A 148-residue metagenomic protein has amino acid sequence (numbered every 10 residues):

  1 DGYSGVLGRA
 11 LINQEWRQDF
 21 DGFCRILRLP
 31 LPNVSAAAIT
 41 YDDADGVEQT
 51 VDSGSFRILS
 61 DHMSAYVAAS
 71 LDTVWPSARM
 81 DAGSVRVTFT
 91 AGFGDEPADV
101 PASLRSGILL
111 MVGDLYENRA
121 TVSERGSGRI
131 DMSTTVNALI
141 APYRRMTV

Functional and structural regions predicted by a protein language model:
D1-V148: Divalent metal-cofactor coordination and adjacent catalytic microenvironments
